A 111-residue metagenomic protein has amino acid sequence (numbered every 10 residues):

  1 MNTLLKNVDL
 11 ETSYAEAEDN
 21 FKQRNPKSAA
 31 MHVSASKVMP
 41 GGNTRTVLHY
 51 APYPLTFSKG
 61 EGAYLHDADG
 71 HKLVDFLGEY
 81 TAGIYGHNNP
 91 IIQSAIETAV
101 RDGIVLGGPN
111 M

Functional and structural regions predicted by a protein language model:
N2-L5, K72-M111: Glycine-rich loop-to-alpha-helix module at the N-terminal edge of alpha/beta enzyme cores
N7-K59: Active-site-adjacent loop/helix segments that line or gate small-molecule/cofactor pockets in enzymes
D9, D19, D67-D69, D75 (+1 more regions): Acidic-enriched, low-complexity/disordered segments with a strong bias for Aspartate over Glutamate
A30, L48, G60-E61, A68 (+3 more regions): Generic alpha-helix structural propensity
S34-V38, Y64, D69, A95: Residue-level detector of alpha-helical secondary structure
G41, K59-E61, D102, L106: Feature targets compositionally biased, intrinsically disordered low-complexity regions with long contiguous runs
P54-D75: Active-site and channel-lining beta-strand-loop segments that bind or position nucleotide-derived/phosphorylated
